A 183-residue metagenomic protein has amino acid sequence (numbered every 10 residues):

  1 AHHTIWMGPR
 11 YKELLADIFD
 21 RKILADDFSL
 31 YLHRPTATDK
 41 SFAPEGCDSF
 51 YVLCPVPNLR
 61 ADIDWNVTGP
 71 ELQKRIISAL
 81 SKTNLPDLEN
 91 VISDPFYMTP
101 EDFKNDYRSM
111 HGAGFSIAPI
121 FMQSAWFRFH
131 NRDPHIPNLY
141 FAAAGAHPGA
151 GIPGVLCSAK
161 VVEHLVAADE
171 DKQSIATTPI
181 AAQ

Functional and structural regions predicted by a protein language model:
A1-A43: Mid-domain catalytic core of redox enzymes that form a hydrophobic substrate pocket/lid adjacent to a catalytic redox
A1-T4, D87-S93, D171-T177: Acidic/polar loop patches that form or flank catalytic/metal-binding clefts of enzymes that bind anionic ligands
M7, R34, C54, S116-I117: Hydrophobic side chains in beta-strands
R10-K12, P35-D39, P57-L59, M122 (+2 more regions): Short, glycine-/Ser/Thr-/acidic-enriched flexible segments
K12-E13, I18-S29, W65-N105: Flavin-binding catalytic cores
A25-Y31, P86-P148: A glycine-rich dinucleotide-binding beta-alpha-beta segment and adjacent secondary-structure elements that constitute
P44-A79: Conserved FAD/dinucleotide-binding core of flavoprotein oxidoreductases
C47, T68-I76, F115-Q183: C-terminal structured subdomain/cap of oxidoreductase catalytic cores
